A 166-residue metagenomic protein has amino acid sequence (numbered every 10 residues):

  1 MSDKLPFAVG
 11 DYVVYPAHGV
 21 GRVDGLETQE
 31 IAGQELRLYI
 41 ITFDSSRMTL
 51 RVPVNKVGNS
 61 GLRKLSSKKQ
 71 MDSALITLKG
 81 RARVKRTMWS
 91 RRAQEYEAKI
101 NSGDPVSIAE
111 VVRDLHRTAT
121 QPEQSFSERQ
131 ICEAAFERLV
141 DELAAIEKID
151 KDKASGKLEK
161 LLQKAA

Functional and structural regions predicted by a protein language model:
M1-S60: A positional/architectural concept
N55-A166: Charge/polar-rich, low-complexity and marginally structured segments
